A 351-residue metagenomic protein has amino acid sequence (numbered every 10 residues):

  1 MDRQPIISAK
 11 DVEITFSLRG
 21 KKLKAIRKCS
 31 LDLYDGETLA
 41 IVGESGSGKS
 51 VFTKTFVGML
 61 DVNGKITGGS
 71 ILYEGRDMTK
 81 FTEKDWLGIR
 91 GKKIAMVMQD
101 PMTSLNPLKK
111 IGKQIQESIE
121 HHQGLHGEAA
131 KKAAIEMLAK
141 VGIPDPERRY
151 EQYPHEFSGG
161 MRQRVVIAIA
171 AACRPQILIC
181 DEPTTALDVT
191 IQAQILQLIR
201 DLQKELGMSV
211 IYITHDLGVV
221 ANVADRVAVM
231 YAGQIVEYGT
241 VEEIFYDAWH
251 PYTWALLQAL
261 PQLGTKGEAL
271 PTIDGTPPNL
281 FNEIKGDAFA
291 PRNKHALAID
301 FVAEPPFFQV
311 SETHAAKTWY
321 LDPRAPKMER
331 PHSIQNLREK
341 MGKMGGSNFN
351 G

Functional and structural regions predicted by a protein language model:
Q4-P5, P144-R148, T240-G345: Short catalytic/signature loops enriched in Gly
V42-E44: The feature captures the beta-strand-to-loop junction immediately N-terminal to the Walker
G58, I179, P183, L187 (+1 more regions): P-loop NTP-binding/switch modules centered on Walker-like glycine-rich loops
I66-D77: Conserved ABC transporter NBD signature motif
D77, A129-R148, L257: Conserved ABC ATPase "signature" region
A172-Q176: A short, proline-enriched helix->beta-strand linker immediately N-terminal to the Walker B motif in ABC-type P-loop
